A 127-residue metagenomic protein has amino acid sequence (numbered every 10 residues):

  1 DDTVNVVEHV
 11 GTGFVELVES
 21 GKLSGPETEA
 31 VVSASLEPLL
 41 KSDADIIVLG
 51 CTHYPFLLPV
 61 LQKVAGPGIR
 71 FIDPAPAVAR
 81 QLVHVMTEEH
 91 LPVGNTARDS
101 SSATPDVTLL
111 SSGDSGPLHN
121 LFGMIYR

Functional and structural regions predicted by a protein language model:
D1-R127: Non-catalytic structural scaffold of enzyme domains
